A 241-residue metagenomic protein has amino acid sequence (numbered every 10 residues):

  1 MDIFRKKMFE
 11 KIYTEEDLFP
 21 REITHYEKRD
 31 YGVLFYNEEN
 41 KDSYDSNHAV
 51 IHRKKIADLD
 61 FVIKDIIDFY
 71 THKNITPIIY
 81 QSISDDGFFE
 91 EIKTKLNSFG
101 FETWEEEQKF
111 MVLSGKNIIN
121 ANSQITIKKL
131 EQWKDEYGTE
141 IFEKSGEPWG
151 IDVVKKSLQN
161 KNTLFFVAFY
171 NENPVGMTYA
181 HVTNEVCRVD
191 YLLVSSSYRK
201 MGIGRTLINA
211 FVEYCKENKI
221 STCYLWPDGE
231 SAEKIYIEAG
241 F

Functional and structural regions predicted by a protein language model:
M1-E16, A49-I56, W104-F110, G115-S157 (+1 more regions): Short amphipathic alpha-helix that is part of the acyltransferase structural core
M1-F69, K73, K93: N-terminal charged segments
L18-H25, N74-T76, F88, K156-V167 (+1 more regions): A short helix-loop-beta-strand connector motif used in the catalytic cores of GNAT acetyltransferases and, in some
L59-E131: Acyl-donor-binding surface of acyltransferase catalytic domains
L59-I67, Y191-V194, K200-E213, E217 (+1 more regions): Conserved acetyl-CoA-binding loop-helix of GNAT-fold acetyltransferases
K73-I83, C215-D228: Conserved GNAT acetyl-CoA-binding A-motif
D86-E102, R205, G229-F241: Conserved active-site alpha-helix within GNAT-family acetyltransferase domains
P148-S196: A conserved beta-strand-loop-helix scaffold within acyl/acetyltransferase catalytic domains
